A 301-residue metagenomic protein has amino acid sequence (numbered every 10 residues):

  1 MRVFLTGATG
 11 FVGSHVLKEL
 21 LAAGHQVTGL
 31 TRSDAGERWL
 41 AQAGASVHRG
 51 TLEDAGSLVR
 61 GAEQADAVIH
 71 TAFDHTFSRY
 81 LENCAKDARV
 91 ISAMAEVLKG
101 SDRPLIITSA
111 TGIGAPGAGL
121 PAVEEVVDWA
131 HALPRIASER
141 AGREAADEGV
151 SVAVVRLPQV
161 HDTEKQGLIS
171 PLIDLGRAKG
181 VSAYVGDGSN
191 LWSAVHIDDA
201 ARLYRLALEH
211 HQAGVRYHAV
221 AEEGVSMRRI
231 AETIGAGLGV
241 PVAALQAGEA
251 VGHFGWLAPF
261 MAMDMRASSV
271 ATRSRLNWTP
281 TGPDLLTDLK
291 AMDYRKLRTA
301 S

Functional and structural regions predicted by a protein language model:
R2, L203-L257, D264, L297-A300: Mid/C-terminal beta-alpha module of Rossmann-like enzyme folds, strongest in SDR-family dehydrogenases/epimerases
V3-A23: N-terminal Rossmann NAD(P)H-binding glycine-rich loop of SDR-like oxidoreductase domains
T28, D74, A88-A132: Conserved Rossmann-fold NAD(P)-dependent oxidoreductase catalytic core, especially the SDR/UDP-sugar
T31-S92: NAD(P)H-binding glycine-rich loop region in Rossmannoid oxidoreductase-like domains and their noncatalytic homologs
I136, H161-P171, A178-K179, L206-Y217 (+1 more regions): Glycine/proline-rich active-site loop of Rossmann-fold NAD(P)-dependent oxidoreductases
R140-T163: Conserved beta-loop-beta element that borders a ligand/cofactor-binding pocket
D174-V195: A conserved pocket-lining segment of Rossmann-fold NAD(P)-dependent short-chain dehydrogenase/reductase
P283-S301: Amphipathic terminal alpha-helices
